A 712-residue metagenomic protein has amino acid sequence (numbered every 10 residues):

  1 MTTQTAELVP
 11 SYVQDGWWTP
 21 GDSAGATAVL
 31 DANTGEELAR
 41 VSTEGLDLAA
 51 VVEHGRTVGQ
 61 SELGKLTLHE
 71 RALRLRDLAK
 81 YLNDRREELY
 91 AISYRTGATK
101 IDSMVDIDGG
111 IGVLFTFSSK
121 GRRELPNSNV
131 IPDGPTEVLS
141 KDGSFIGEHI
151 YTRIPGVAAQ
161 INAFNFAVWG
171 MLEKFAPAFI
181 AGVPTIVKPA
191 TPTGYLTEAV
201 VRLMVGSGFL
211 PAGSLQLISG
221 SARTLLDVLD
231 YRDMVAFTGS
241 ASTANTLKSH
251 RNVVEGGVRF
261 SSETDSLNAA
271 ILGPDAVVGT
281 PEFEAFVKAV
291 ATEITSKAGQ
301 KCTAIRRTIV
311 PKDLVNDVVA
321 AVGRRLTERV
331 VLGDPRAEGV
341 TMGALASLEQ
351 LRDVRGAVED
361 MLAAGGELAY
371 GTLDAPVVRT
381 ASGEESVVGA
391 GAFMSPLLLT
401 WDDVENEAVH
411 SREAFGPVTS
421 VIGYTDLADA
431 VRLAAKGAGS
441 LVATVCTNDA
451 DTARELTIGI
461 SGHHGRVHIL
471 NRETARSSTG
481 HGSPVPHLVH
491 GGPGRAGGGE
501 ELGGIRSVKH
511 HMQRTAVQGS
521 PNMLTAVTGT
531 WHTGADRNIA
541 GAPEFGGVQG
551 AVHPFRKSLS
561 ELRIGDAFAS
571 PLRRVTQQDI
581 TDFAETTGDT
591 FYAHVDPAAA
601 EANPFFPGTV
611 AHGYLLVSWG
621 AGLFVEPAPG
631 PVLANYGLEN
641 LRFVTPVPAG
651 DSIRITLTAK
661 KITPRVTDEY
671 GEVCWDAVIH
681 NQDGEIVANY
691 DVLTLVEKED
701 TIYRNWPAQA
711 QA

Functional and structural regions predicted by a protein language model:
M1-D142, A190, E328, A346 (+2 more regions): N-terminal Rossmann-like NAD(P)+-binding subdomain of aldehyde/semialdehyde dehydrogenases
G25, E37-E44, G59-G64, V138-L139 (+8 more regions): Short, well-ordered beta-strand elements within core beta-sheets of diverse protein domains
T34-R40, L73, F209-A212, Y231-M234 (+3 more regions): Conserved C-terminal structural/oligomerization subdomain of aldehyde/semialdehyde dehydrogenase
L125-A285, Y424, S477, G499: Rossmann-like NAD(P) dinucleotide-binding subdomain of oxidoreductase/dehydrogenase enzymes
G206-G208, R232-M234, A244-V404, A428 (+4 more regions): ALDH superfamily catalytic-core signature
G546-Q549, P554-I564, V647-S652, T656-A712: HotDog/MaoC-like acyl-thioester-processing domains
G547-A611, K698: Catalytic strand-loop segment that frames the active site of acyl-thioester-processing enzymes
A602-A611, L615-K661: Hydrophobic beta-strand-centered segment that forms part of the acyl-chain substrate-binding groove
